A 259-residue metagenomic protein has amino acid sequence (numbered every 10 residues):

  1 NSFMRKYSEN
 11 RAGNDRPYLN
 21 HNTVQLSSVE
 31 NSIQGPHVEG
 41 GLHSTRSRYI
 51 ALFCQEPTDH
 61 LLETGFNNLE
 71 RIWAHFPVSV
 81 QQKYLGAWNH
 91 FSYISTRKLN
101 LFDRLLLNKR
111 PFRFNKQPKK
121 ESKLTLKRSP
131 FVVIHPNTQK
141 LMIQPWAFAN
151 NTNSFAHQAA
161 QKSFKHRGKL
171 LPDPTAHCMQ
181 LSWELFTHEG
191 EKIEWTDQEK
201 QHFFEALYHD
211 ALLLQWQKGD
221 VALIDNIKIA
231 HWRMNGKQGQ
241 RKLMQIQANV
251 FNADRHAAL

Functional and structural regions predicted by a protein language model:
N1-V24, I33-Q34: Terminal domain-start leader segments
N20-T23, V29-V38, T45-V221, K228-L259: Active-site environment of non-heme Fe oxygenases that use a 2-His-1-carboxylate facial triad
